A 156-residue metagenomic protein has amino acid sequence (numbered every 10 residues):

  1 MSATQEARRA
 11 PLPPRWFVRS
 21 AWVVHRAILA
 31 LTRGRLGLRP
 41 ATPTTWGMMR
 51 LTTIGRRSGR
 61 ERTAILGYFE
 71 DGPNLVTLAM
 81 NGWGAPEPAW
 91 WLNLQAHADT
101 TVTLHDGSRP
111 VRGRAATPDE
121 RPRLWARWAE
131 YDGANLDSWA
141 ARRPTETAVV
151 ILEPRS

Functional and structural regions predicted by a protein language model:
M1-F17: Actinobacteria-biased recognition of intrinsically disordered, low-complexity terminal regions
A3-A7, G37-L38, P73, G107 (+1 more regions): Generic signal for short, ordered secondary-structure residues within or immediately flanking folded domains
P14-R56, R60-E61: Short, conserved active-site entrance elements at the starts or edges of catalytic domains
W22-V24, R62-A64, A96-H97, S108-P110: Short hydrophobic/aromatic-rich motifs at helix boundaries and adjacent loops
W46-G82: Short beta-strand segments
P73, R155-S156: Short loop segments at secondary-structure junctions
N81-L136, A140-A148, P154: Short, structured beta-strand-loop surface elements
